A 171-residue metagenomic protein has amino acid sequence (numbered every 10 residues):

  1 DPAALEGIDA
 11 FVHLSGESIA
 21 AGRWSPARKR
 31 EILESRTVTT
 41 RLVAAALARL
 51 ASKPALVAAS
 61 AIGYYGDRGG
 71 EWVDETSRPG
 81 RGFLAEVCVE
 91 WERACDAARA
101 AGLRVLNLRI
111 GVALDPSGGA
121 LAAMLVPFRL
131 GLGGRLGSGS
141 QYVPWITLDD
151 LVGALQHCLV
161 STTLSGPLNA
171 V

Functional and structural regions predicted by a protein language model:
D1-T39: NAD(P)H-binding glycine-rich loop region in Rossmannoid oxidoreductase-like domains and their noncatalytic homologs
S18, A61-Y64, G111-L114: Active-site segment of SDR-like NAD(P)-dependent oxidoreductases
K29-E31, R41-G82: Conserved Rossmann-fold NAD(P)-dependent oxidoreductase catalytic core, especially the SDR/UDP-sugar
E34, G69-N107: Catalytic helix-loop patch of NAD(P)-dependent Rossmann-fold dehydrogenases
S35, E86, D115, V143-D149: Residue-level signal for the nucleotide or nucleotide-sugar donor/cofactor binding architecture
R99-A101, L106-N107, G111-V143: NAD(P)-dependent short-chain dehydrogenase/reductase
L125-G133, Q141-A170: Alpha-helical substrate-binding/gating segment
